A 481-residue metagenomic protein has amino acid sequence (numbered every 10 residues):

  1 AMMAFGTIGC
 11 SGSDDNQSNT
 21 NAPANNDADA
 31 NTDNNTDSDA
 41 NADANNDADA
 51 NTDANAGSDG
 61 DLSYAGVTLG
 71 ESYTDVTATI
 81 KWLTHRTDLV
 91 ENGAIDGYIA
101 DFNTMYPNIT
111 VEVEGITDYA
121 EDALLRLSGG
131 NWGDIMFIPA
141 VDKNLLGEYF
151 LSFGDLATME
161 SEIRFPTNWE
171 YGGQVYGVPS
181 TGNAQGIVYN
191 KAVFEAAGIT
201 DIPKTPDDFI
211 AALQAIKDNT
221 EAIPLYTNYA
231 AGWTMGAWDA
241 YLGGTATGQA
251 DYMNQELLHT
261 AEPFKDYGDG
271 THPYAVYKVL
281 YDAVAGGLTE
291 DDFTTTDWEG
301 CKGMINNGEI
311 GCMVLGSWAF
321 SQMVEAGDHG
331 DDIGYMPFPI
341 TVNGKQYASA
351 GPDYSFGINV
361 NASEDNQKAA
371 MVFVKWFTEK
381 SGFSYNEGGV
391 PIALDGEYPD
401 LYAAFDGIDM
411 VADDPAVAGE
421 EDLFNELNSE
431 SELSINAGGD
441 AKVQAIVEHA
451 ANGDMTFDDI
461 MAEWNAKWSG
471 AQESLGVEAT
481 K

Functional and structural regions predicted by a protein language model:
G57-T74, I138-G186, A192, I210 (+2 more regions): Hinge/lid segment of periplasmic solute-binding proteins
Y64, D75-D88, I109-E114, I135 (+2 more regions): Short, well-ordered beta-strand elements
G70-S72, S152-T167, T245-A275, E325-D328 (+2 more regions): Short, solvent-exposed loop/beta-turn-alpha elements that line the ligand-binding surface or hinge of extracytoplasmic
T84, T104-M105, T110, G173 (+3 more regions): Extracytoplasmic/periplasmic substrate-recognition and gating elements
G97-R164, A192-K204, M304, G311-C312 (+1 more regions): Extracytoplasmic "Venus flytrap"/periplasmic binding protein-like
G147, F165-I202, I210, N228-H259 (+2 more regions): Periplasmic solute-binding protein
L213-Q214, L257-F293: Glycine-centered hinge/linker elements that transmit conformational signals in sensory and ligand-binding systems
S349-A350, E387-P399, A412-E473: C-terminal capping/gating helix-and-loop segments adjacent to ligand/active sites or protein-protein/ligand interfaces
